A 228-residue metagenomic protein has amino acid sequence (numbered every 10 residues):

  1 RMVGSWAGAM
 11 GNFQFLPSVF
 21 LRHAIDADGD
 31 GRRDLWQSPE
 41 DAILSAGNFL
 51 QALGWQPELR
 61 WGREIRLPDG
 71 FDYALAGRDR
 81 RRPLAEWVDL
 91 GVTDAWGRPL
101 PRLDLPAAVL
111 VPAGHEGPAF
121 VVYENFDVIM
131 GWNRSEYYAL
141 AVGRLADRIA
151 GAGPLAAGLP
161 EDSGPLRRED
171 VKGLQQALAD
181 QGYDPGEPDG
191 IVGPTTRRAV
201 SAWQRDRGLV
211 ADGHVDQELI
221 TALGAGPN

Functional and structural regions predicted by a protein language model:
R1-D104, G117-F120, I129-A146, A150-R168 (+3 more regions): Catalytic glycan-binding domains that act on GlcNAc-containing polysaccharides
S18, N48, A85, G173-Q176 (+2 more regions): Surface-exposed charge patches
L105-F120, R168-L178: Short glycine/proline-rich, acidic loop/turn segments that cap or connect secondary-structure elements
L166-V171, A179-L223: Short acidic, glycine/serine/threonine-rich helix-capping segments at coil-helix boundaries
A225-N228: Short, solvent-exposed mixed-charge patches
